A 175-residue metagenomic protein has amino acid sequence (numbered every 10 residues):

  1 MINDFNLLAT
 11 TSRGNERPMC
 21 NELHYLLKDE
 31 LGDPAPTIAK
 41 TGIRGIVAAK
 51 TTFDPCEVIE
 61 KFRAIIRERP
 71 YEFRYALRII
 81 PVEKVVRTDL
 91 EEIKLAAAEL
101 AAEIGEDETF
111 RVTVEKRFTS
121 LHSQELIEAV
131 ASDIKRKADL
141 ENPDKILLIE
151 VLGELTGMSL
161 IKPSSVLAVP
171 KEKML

Functional and structural regions predicted by a protein language model:
M1-L175: SAM-dependent transferase fold signal centered on methyltransferase-like domains, encompassing both Class I
